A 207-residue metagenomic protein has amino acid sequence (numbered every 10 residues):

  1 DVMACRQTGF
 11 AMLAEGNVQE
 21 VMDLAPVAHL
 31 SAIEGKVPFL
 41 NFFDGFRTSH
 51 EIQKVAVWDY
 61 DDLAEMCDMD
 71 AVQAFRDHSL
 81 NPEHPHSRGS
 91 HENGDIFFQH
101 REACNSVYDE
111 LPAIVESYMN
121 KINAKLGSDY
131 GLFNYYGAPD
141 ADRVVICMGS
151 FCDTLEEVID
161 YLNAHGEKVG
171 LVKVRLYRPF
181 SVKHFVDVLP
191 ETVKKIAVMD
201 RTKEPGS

Functional and structural regions predicted by a protein language model:
D1, D23-P26, H50-V57, E156-V158 (+2 more regions): Short acidic, glycine/serine/threonine-rich loops at helix termini
D1-G45, M69: Conserved thiamine diphosphate
A4, E20-S31, A113, S117 (+3 more regions): Alpha-helical scaffold segments in soluble metabolic enzymes
C5, N120-S207: Thiamine diphosphate
T8, E15-N17, F43-F46, H78 (+3 more regions): Fold-independent oxyanion-binding glycine-rich loops and adjacent beta-strand/coil segments at enzyme active sites
E15-M22, G94, R101, N105-E116 (+4 more regions): Electropositive phosphate-/nucleotide-binding environments in soluble metabolic enzymes
F39-N134: Conformationally flexible catalytic loops at phosphate/diphosphate-handling active centers
